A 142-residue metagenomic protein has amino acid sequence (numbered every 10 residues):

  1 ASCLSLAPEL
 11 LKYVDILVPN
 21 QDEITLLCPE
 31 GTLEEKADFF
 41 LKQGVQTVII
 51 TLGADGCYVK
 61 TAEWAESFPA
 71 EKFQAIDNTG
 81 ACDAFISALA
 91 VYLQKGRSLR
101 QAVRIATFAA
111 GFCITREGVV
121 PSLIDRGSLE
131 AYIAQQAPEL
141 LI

Functional and structural regions predicted by a protein language model:
A1-D38, G56-C57: Conserved beta-alpha-beta core of the PfkB/ribokinase-like small-molecule kinase fold
L33-I142: Conserved phosphate-binding/catalytic region of the ribokinase-like
